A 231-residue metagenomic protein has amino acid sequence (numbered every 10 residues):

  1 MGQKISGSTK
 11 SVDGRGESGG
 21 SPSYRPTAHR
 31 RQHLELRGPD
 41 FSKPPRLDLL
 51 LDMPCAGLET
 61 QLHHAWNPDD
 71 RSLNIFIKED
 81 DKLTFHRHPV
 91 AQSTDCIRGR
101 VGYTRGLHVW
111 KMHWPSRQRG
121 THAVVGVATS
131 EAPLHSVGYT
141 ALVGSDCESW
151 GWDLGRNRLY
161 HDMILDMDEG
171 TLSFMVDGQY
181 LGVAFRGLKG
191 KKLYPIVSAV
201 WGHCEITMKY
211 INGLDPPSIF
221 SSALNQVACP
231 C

Functional and structural regions predicted by a protein language model:
M1-C231: PRY/SPRY (B30.2) beta-sandwich protein-interaction domains and their adjacent Ser/Pro/Gly-rich low-complexity linkers
